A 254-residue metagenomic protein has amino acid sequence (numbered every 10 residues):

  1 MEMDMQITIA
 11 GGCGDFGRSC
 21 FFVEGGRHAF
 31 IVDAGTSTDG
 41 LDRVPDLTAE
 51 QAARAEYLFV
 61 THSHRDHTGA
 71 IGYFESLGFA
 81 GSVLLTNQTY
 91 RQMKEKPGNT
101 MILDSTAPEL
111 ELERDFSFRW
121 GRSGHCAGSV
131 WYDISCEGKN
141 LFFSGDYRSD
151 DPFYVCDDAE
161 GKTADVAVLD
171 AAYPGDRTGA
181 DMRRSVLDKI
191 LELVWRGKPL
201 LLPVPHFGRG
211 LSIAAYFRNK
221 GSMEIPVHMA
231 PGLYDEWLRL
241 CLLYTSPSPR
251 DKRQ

Functional and structural regions predicted by a protein language model:
D4-F59, H64-G210, A215-N219: His/Asp/Glu-rich metal-coordinating catalytic cores of metallo-dependent phosphodiesterases/hydrolases acting on
R43, R239-L242: Short aromatic-enriched loop/helix-cap "lid" or pocket-rim segments at secondary-structure transitions that line
S82-Q88, P226-Y234: Short internal beta-strands
G208-R209, M229-L240: Short, conserved secondary-structure transition motifs
K220-E224: Short helix-capping segments at alpha-helix termini
Y244-D251: Conserved small/polar residues in nucleotide/adenosyl-binding loops
